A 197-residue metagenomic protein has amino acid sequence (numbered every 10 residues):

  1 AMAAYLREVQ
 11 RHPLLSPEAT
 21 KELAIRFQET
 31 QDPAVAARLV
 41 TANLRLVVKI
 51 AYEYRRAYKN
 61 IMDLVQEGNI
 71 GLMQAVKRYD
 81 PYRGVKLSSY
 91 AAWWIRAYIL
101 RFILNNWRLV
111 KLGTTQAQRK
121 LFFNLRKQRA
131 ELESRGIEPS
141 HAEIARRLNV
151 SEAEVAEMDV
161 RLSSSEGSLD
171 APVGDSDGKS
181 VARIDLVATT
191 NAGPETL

Functional and structural regions predicted by a protein language model:
A1-L112, Q116-G136, E143, E154 (+1 more regions): Alpha-helical promoter-recognition and RNA polymerase-docking modules of transcription initiation factors, dominated by
W107-F123, L162-L197: Conserved alpha/beta core segments of nucleic-acid transaction machinery
Q128-G174: Long, charge-dense, solvent-exposed interaction surfaces that engage phosphate-rich ligands
